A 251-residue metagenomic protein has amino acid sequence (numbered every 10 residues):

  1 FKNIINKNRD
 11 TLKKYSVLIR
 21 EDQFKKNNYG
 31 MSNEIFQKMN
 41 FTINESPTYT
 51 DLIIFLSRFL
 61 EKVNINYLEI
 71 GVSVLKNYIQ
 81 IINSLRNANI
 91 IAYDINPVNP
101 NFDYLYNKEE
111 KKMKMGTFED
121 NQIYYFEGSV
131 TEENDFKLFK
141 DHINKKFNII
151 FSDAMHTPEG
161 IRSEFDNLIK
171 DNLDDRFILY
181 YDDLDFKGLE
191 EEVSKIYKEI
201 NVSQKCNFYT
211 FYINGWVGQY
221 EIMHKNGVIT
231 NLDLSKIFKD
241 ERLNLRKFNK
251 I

Functional and structural regions predicted by a protein language model:
F1-F151, M155-I251: A short alpha-helical cap/connector motif
